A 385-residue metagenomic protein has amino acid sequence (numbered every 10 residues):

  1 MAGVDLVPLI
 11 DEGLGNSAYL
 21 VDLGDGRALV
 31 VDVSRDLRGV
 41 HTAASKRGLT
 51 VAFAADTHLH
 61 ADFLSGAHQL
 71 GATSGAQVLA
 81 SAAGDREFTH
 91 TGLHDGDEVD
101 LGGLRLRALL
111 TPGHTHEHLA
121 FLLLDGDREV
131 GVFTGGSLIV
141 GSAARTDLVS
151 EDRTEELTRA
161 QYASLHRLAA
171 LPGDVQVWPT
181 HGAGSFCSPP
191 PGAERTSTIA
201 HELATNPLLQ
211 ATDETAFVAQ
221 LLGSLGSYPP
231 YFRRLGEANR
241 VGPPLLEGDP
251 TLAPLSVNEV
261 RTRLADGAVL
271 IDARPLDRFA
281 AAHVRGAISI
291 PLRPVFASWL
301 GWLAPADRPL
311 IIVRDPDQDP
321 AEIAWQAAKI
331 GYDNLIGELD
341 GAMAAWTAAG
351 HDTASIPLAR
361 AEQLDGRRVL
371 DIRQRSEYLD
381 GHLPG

Functional and structural regions predicted by a protein language model:
A2-T50, F121-G135, G141: Conserved beta-strand hairpin/beta-sheet module of binuclear metal-dependent hydrolase folds, prominently
V30-V31, V51-H60, V78-A83, T111-G113 (+2 more regions): Active-site neighborhood of phospho(di)ester-bond hydrolases with catalytic His/Asp-centered motifs
V33-S34, L59, A83, H114-T115 (+6 more regions): Active-site metal-binding loops of divalent metal-dependent hydrolases
R35-L79: Active-site metal-binding motif and surrounding structural segment of the metallo-beta-lactamase
V130-G131, G141, R159-G248: Divalent-metal (often Zn2+) His-rich catalytic cores of metallo-beta-lactamase-fold enzymes
S224-S256, A344-L364: Long, charged amphipathic helices and adjacent flexible linkers at domain junctions
E237-P243, R278-A280, R285, I290-A354: Thiolate-centered catalytic microenvironments shared by cysteine-dependent enzyme domains
P244-D307, T347-A348, Q363-G385: Positively charged, proline/Ser/Thr-rich regional signature most characteristic of the Rhodanese/CDC25-like
